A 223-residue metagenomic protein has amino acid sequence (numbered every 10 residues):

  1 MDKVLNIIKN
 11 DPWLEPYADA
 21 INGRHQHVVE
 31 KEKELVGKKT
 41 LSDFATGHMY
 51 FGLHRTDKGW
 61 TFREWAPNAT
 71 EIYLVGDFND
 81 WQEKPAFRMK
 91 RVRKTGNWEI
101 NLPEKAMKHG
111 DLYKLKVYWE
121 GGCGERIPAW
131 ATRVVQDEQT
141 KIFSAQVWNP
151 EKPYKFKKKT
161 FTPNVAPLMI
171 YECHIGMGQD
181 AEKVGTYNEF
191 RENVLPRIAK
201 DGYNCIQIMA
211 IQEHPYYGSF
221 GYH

Functional and structural regions predicted by a protein language model:
M1-T61, Q82-K84, R88-E172, M177-E182 (+1 more regions): The feature marks proteins involved in alpha-glucan
E64, L115, C173, I198 (+1 more regions): Conserved, mostly hydrophobic/aromatic
W65-I72: Short proline/glycine-enriched turn/loop motifs at strand-loop junctions of beta-rich domains
N68, E83, H109-D111, G202 (+1 more regions): Short loop/turn segments at connectors of secondary-structure elements within structured domains
L74-G76: Conserved aromatic beta-strand anchor motif in extracellular beta-sandwich/beta-rich domains
K158-T160, E192-G202: Short amphipathic alpha-helices and their capping/turn segments at secondary-structure boundaries
A181, G185, R197-H223: Aromatic-lined carbohydrate-binding/catalytic grooves of carbohydrate-active enzymes
